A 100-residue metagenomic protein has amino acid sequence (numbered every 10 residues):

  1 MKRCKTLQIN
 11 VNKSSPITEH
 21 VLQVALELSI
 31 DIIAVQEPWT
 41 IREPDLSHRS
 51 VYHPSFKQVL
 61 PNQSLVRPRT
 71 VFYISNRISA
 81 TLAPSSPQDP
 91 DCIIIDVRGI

Functional and structural regions predicted by a protein language model:
M1-I100: Short phosphate/oxyanion-binding micro-motifs
